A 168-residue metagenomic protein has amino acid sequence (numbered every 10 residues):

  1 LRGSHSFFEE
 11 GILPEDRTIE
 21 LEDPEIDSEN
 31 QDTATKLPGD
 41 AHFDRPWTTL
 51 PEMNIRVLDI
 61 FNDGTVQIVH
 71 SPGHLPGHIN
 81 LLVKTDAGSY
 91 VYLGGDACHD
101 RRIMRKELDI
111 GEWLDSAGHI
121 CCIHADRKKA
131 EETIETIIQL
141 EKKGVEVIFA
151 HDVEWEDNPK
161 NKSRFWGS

Functional and structural regions predicted by a protein language model:
L1-H70, C122-G144: Metallo-beta-lactamase
I26, L75-G77, H99-D100: Short, catalytically relevant binding-site loops at active-site mouths
I60, S71-H74, L81, D96 (+2 more regions): Divalent metal-coordination and catalytic microenvironments
N62-D63, L82-D86: Active-site beta-strand termini and strand-to-loop segments that position acidic
N80-L81, I103: Active-site-flanking alpha-helical
A87-S168: Cap/insert and terminal regions of metallo-dependent hydrolase folds
